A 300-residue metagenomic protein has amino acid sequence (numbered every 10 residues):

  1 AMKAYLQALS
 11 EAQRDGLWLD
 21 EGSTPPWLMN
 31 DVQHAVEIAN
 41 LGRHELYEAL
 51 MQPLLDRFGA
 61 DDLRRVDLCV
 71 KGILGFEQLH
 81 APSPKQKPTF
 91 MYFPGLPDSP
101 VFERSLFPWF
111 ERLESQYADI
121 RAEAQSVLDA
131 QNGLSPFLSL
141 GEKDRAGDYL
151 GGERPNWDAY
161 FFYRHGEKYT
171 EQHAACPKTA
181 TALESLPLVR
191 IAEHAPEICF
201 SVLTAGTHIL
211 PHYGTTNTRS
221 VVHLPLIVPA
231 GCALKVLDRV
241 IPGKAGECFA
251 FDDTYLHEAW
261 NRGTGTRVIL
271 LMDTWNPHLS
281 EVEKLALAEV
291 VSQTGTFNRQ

Functional and structural regions predicted by a protein language model:
M2, L6-C199, L203-Y213, P229-C232 (+1 more regions): Fe(II)/2-oxoglutarate oxygenase catalytic core
P196, T207, T218-S220, Y255: Short beta-strand or tight-loop elements that sit immediately N-terminal to catalytic metal-binding acidic residues
C199, H223, E258: Short, surface-exposed charged micro-motifs
I209-H212, A233-L234, F251, H257-G263: Short beta-strand His + acidic residue motifs that chelate non-heme Fe in jelly-roll/DSBH and cupin folds
H212, V222-V228, N261: C-terminal substrate/ligand-recognition segments
V221-P225, A250, G265-E281: A short hydrophobic beta-strand segment most commonly corresponding to one strand of the jelly-roll/cupin
I227-A245: A short beta-strand-loop-beta hairpin characteristic of the jelly-roll/cupin
P242-L256: Conserved metal-binding segment of the jelly-roll/cupin
